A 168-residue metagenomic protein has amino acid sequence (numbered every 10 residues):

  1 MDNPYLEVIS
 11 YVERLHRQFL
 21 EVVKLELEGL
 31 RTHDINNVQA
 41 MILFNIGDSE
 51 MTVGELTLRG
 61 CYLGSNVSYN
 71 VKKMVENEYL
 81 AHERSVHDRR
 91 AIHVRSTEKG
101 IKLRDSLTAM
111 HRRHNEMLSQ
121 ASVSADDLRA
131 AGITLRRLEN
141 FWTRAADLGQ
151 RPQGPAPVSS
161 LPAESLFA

Functional and structural regions predicted by a protein language model:
M1-H33, L161-A168: N-terminal leader segment of winged-helix/HTH proteins
L6-I9, E13, R17, C61 (+1 more regions): Short amphipathic alpha-helical segments with heptad-repeat character
I9, E13-H16, L43, G47-E50 (+3 more regions): Generic structural concept
V22-N66: N-terminal helix-turn-helix DNA-binding core of bacterial DNA-binding proteins
S65-K73: Short amphipathic alpha-helical interaction segments
K72-A130: Charged, amphipathic alpha-helical coiled-coil/dimerization segments
D105-A168: Terminal interaction helix/tail motif
